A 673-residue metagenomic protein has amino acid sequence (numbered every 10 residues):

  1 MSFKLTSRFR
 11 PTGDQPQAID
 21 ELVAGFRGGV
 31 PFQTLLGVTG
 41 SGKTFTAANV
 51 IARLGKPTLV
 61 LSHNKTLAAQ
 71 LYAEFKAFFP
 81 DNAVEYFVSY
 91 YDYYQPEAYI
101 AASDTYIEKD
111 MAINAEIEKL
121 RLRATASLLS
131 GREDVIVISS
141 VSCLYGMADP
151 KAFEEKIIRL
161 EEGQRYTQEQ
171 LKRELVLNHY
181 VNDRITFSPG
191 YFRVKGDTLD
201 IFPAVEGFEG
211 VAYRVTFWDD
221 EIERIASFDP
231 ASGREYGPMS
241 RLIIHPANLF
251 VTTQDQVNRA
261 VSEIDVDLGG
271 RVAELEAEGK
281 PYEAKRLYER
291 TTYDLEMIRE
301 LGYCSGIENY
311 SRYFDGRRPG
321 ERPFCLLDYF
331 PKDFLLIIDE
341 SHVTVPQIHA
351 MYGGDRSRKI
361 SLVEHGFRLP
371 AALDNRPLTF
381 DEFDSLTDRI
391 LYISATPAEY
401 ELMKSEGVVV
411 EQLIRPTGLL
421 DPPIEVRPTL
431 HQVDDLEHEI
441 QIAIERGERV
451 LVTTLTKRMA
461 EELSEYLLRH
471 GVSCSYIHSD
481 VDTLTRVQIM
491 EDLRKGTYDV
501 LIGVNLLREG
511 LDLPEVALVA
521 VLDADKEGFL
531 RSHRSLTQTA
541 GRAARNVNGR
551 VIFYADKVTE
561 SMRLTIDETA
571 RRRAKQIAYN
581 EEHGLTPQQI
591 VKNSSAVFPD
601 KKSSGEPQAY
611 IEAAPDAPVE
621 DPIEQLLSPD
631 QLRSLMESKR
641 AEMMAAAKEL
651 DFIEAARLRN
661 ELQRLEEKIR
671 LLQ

Functional and structural regions predicted by a protein language model:
M1-K602, M643-A645: ASCE RecA-like P-loop NTPase motor cores that couple ATP hydrolysis to mechanical translocation on nucleic acids
M1-S2, I442, A578, E582-R657 (+1 more regions): Acidic, low-complexity intrinsically disordered tails
